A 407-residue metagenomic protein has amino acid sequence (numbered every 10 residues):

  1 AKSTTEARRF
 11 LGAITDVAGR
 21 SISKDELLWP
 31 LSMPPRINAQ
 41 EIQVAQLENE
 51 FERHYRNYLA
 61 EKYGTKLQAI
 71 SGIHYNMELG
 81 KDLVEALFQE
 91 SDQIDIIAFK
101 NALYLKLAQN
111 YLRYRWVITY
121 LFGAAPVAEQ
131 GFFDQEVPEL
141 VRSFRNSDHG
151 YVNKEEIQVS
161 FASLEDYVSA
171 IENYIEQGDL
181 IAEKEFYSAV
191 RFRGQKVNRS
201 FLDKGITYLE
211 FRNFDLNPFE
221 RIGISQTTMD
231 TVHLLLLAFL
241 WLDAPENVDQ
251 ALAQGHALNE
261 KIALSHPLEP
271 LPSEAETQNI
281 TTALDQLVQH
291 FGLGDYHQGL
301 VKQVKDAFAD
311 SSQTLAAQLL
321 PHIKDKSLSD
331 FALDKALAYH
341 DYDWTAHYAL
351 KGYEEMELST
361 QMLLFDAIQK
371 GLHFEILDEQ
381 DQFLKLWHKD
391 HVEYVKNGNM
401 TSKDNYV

Functional and structural regions predicted by a protein language model:
A1-L47, Y167-S169, I175-E176: Active-site acidic/histidine clusters and adjacent loop/turn architecture that either coordinate catalytic ions
A1-S3, E26-W29, I70-E78, K204-P218: Glycine-rich, often proline-containing surface loops adjacent to acidic residues and nearby aromatics that form
R9-S23, Q89-G123, G223-V248: Long, well-ordered alpha-helical scaffolding segments within enzyme catalytic domains, especially pronounced
A13-V17, N57-Y63: Short alpha-helical segments and helix-capping/turn motifs at coil-helix boundaries
I37, E50-E61, A69, E78-I206 (+2 more regions): Loop-rich catalytic cores of soluble enzymes, especially ATP-dependent carboxylate-amine ligases and other
E176-A275: Long, well-ordered mid-to-C-terminal structural blocks that present hydrophobic/aromatic surfaces
D249, A253-G352: Long, low-complexity C-terminal extensions of enzymes
K305-Y406: Extended, compositionally biased alpha-helical segments that mediate assembly or anchoring
